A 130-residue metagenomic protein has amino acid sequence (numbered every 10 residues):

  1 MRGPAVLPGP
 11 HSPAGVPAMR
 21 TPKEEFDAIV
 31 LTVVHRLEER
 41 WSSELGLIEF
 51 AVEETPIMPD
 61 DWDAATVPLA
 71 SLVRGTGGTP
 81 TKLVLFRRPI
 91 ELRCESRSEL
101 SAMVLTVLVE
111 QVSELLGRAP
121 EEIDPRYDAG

Functional and structural regions predicted by a protein language model:
M1-P17: N-terminal, Lys/Arg- and Ser/Thr-rich interaction peptides
G15-T21, E91-C94: Short hinge/gating elements
T21-I29, E44, V52, P125 (+1 more regions): A composition-biased, non-transmembrane "mature-region" signal
P22-E25, E38, E54-I57, R87 (+2 more regions): General structural signal for secondary-structure boundaries
P22-I29, L100-V104, L108: Short amphipathic alpha-helical segments
I29-V84: Auxiliary, metal-adjacent structural segments of Zn-dependent hydrolase domains
V67-L105, L115-G130: Active-site scaffold of zinc-dependent metalloenzymes
